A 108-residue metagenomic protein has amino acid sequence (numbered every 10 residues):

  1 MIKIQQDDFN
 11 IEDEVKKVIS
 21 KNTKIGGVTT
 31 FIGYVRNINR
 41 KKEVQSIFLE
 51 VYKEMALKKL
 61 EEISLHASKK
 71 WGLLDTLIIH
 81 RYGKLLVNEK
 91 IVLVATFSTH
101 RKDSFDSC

Functional and structural regions predicted by a protein language model:
M1-K90, D103-D106: N-terminal, polar/charged subdomain of small-to-medium soluble alpha/beta proteins
A95-F97: Short hydrophobic/aromatic beta-strand micro-patches that form the beta-sheet surface supporting nucleotide- or nucleic
T99-R101: Helix N-cap motif at beta-to-alpha junctions
